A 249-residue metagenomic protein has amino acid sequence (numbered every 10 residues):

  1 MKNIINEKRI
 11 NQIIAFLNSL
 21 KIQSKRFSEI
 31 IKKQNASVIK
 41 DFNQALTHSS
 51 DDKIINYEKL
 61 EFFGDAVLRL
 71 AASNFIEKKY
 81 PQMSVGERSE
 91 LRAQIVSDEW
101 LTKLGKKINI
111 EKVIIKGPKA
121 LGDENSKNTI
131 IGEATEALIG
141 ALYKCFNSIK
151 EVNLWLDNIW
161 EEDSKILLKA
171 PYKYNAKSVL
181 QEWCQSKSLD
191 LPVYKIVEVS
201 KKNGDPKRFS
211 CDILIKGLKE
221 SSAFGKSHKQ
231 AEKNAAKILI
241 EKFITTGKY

Functional and structural regions predicted by a protein language model:
M1-Y249: Double-stranded RNA-binding/processing signature
